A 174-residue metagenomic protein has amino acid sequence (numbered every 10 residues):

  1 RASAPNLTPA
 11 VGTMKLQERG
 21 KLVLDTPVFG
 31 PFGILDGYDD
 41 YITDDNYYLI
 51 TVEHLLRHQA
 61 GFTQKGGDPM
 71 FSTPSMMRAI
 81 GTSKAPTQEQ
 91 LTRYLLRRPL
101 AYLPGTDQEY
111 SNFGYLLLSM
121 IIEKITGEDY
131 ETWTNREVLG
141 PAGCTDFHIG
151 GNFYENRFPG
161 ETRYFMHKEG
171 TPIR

Functional and structural regions predicted by a protein language model:
R1-L55, Y102-F113: Short active-site loop at a secondary-structure junction that contains or immediately precedes the catalytic residue(s)
D40-R174: Short, surface-exposed loop or secondary-structure junction motifs that flank catalytic or metal-binding residues
